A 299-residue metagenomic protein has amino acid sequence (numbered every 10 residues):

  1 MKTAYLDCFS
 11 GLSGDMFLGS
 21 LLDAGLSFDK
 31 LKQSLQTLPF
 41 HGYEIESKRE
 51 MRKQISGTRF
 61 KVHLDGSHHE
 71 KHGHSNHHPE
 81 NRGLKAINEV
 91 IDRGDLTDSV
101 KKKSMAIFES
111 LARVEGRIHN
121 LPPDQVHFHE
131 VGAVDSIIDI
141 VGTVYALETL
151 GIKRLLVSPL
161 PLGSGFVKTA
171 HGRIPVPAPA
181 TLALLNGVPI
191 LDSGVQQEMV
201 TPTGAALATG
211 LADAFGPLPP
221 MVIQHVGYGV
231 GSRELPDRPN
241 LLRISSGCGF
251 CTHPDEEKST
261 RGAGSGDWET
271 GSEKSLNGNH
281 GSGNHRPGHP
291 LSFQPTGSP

Functional and structural regions predicted by a protein language model:
M1-A4, L276: Extreme N-terminal starter segment of soluble prokaryotic enzymes
A4-L22, L26, S110, H129-E130 (+3 more regions): N-terminal loops that bind phosphate or other acidic moieties and the adjacent beta-alpha structural core
G14, R286-P287: N-terminal Rossmann-fold NAD(P) dinucleotide-binding loop
L22, P290, Q294: Gly/Ala-rich phosphate-binding loop of Rossmann-like dinucleotide-binding domains, activating on the conserved
D23-I118, A178, G187-I190, V195-E198 (+2 more regions): Glycine-rich nucleotide/cofactor/substrate-binding loop typically near the N-terminus or early in the first domain
I152-E257: Mobile "lid/hinge" segments at catalytic clefts and subdomain interfaces of large enzymes
H280-R286: Glycine-rich adenosine-cofactor-binding loop
